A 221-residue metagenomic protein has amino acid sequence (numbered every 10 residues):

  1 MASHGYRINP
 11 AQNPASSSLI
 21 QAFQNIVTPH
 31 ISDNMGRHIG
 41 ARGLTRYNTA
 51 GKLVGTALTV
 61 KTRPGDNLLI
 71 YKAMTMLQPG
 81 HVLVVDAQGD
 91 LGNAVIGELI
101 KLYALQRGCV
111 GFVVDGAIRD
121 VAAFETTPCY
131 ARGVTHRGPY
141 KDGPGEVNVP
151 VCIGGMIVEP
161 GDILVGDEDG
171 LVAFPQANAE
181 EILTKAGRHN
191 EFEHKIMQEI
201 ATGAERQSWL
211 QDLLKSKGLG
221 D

Functional and structural regions predicted by a protein language model:
A2-P160, F174-D221: Feature captures the catalytic cores and cofactor-binding loops of soluble hydro-lyases/lyases that act on carboxylate
L164: C-terminal binding/interaction regions
